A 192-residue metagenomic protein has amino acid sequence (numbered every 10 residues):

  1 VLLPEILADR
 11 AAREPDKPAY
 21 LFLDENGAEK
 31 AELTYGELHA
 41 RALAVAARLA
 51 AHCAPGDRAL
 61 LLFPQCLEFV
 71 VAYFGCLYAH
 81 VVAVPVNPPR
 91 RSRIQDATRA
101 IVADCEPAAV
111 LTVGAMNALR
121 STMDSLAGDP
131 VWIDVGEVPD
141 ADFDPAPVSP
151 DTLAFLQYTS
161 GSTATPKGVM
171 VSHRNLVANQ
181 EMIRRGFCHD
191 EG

Functional and structural regions predicted by a protein language model:
L7-L33, A154-L156, T163: AMP-dependent adenylate-forming
P15-P18, D140-T165, M170, N175 (+2 more regions): Conserved pre-ATP/AMP-binding loop-to-beta segment of ANL
Y20-F74, R90-R99, P145-P147, G168-R174: Conserved AMP-binding/adenylate-forming core of the ANL superfamily
A59, H80, S162: Conserved G/P- and acidic residue-centered "switch" motifs that form tight phosphate/ATP-binding loops in soluble
F74-P85, D104: Short hydrophobic alpha-helices that are characteristic scaffold elements of the AMP-binding
P85-V113, N117-S121, D140, N179-G192: Conserved ATP-dependent adenylate/AMP-binding module captured primarily in the ANL superfamily
E106-A108, S125-P139: Conserved helix-loop-beta element of the AMP-binding
